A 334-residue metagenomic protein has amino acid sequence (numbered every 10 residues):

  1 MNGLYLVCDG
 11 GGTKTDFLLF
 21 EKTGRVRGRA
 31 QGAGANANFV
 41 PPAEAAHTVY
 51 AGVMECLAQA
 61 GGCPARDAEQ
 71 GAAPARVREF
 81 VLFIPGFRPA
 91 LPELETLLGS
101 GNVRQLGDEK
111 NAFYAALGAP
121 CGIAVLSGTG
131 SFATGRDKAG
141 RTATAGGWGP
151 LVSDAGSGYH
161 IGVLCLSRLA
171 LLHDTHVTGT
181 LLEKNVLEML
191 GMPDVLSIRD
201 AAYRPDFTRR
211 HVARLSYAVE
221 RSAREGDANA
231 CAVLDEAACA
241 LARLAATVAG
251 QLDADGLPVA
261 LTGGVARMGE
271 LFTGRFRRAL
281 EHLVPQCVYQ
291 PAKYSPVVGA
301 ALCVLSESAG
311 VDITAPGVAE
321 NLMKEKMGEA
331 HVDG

Functional and structural regions predicted by a protein language model:
M1-C63, Q70-V77, A116-C121, R168-G334: ATP-binding/phosphotransfer module of carbohydrate and carboxylate kinases, centering on a glycine-rich
V81-G179, K184, M327-D333: Phosphate-binding/catalytic loop of phosphoryl-transfer enzymes
